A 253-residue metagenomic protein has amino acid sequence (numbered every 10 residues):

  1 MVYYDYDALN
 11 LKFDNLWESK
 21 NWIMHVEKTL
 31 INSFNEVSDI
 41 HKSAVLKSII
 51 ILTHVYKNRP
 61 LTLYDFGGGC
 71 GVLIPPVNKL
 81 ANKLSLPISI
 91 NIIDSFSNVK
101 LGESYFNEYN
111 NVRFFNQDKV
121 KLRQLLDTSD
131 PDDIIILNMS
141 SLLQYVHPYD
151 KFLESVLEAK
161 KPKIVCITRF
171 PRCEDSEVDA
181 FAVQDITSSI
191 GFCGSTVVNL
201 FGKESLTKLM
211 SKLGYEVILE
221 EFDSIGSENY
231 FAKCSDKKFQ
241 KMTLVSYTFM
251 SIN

Functional and structural regions predicted by a protein language model:
L11-V55: Class I SAM-dependent methyltransferase Rossmann-like catalytic core, especially the SAM/SAH-binding loop
P60-G69: Conserved class I S-adenosyl-L-methionine
C70-K121: Class I SAM-dependent methyltransferase SAM/SAH-binding core
I135-Y149: A short SAM/SAH-binding and catalytic strip from SAM-dependent methyltransferases
Y145-A159: A short, conserved alpha-helix within the catalytic core of class I
P162-D175: Conserved beta-strand signature within the Rossmann-like core of class I S-adenosyl-L-methionine
R172-V197: Short, glycine-/aromatic-enriched active-site segment of Class I SAM-dependent methyltransferases
S195-E221: Short alpha-helix
